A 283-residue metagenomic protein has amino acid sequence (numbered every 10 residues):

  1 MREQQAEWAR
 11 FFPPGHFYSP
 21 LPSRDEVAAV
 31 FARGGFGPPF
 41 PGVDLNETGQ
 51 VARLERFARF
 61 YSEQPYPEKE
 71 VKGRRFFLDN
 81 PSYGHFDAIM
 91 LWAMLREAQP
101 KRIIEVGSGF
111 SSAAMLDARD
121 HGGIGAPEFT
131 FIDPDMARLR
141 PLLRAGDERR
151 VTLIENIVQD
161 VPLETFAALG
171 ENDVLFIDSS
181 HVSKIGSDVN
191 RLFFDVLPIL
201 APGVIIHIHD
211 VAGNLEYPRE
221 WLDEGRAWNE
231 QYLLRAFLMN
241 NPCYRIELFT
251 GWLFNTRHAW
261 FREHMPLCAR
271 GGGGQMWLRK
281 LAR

Functional and structural regions predicted by a protein language model:
M1-H207, V211-R283: A short alpha-helical cap/connector motif
